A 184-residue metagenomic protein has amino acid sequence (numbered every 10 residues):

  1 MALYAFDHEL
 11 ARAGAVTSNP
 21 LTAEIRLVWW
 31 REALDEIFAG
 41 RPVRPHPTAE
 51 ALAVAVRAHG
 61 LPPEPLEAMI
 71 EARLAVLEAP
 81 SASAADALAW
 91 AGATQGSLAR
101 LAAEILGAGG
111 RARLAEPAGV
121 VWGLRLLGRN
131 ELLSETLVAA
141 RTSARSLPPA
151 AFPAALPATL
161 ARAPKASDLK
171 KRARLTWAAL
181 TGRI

Functional and structural regions predicted by a protein language model:
M1-A53, L66, R73, A91-R100 (+2 more regions): Catalytic cores of Mg2+-dependent Asp-rich isoprenoid enzymes
T17, G60, A85: Charge-dense, low-complexity intrinsically disordered segments
H59, I105-L106: Residues at alpha-helix termini
G60-I70: Long amphipathic N-terminal alpha/beta scaffold segment
L74-A85: Acidic/His metal-coordination segments adjacent to aromatic residues that form catalytic metal sites in metalloenzymes
